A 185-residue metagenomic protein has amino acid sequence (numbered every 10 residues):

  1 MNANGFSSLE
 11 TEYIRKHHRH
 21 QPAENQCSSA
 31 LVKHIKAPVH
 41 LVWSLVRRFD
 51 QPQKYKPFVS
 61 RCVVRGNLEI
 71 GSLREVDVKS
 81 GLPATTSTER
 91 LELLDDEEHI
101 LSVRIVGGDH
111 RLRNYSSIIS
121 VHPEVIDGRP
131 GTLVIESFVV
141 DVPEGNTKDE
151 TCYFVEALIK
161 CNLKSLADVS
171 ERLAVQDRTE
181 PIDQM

Functional and structural regions predicted by a protein language model:
M1-E69: Hydrophobic ligand-binding cavity/cleft-lining segments
I14-K16, K164-M185: Short, highly charged C-terminal tails/helix-capping segments
A30-H34, T86-R90, S116-S120, I135-S137: Well-ordered beta-strand positions in beta-sheet-rich domains
H34, R47-R113, L173: Glycine-rich portal/gate segments that line the openings of hydrophobic small-molecule binding cavities
V39-H40, N67, L93-H99, V121-L133: A short, structured loop/turn motif at beta-sheet edges
V42, V46, R74, L91 (+5 more regions): Structural signal for hydrophobic/aromatic residues that build the beta-strand cores of folded beta-sheet domains
V59-V63, T151-C152, I182-Q184: Short amphipathic alpha-helical segments embedded in low-complexity Lys/Glu-rich regions
R104-C161: Beta-strand/loop substructures that line and gate deep hydrophobic ligand-binding cavities in soluble
